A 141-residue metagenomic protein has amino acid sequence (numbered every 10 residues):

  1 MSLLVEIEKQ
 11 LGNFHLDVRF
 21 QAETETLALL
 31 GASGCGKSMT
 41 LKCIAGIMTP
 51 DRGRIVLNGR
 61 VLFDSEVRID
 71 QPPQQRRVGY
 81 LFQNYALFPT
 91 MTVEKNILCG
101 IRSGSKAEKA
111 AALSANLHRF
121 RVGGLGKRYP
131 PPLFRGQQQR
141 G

Functional and structural regions predicted by a protein language model:
A32-G36: Walker A (P-loop) phosphate-binding loop of ABC-type ATPase nucleotide-binding domains
A45: Helix-to-loop junction immediately C-terminal to a conserved catalytic motif
D51-N58: Conserved coupling/switch loops of ABC nucleotide-binding domains, chiefly the family-specific signature
R60-S65, A107-G126: Conserved ABC ATPase "signature" region
L62-G79, S103-K106, A110: ABC ATPase NBD coupling module
T90-G100: Short coil-to-helix segment of the ABC ATPase nucleotide-binding domain corresponding to the Q-loop/switch region
Y129-Q139: Conserved ABC ATPase signature
